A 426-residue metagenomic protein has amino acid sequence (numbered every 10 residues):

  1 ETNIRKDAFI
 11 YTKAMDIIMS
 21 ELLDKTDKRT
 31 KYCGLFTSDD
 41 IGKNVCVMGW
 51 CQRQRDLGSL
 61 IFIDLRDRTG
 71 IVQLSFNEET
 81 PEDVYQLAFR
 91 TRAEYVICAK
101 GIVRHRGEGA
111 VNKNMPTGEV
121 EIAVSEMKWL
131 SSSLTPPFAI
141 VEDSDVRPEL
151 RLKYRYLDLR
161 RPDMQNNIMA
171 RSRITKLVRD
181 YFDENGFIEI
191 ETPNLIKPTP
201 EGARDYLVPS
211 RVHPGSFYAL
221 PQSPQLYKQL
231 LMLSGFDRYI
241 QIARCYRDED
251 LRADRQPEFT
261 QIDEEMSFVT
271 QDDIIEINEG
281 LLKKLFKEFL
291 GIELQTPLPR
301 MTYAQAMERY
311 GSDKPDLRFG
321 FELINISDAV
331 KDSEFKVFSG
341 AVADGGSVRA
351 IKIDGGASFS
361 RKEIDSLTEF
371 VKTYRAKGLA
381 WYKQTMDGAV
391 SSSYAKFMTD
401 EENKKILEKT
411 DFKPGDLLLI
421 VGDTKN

Functional and structural regions predicted by a protein language model:
A8-T12: Short hydrophobic alpha-helical segments enriched in small aliphatic residues
A14-N426: Class II aminoacyl-tRNA synthetase catalytic cores and aaRS-like
